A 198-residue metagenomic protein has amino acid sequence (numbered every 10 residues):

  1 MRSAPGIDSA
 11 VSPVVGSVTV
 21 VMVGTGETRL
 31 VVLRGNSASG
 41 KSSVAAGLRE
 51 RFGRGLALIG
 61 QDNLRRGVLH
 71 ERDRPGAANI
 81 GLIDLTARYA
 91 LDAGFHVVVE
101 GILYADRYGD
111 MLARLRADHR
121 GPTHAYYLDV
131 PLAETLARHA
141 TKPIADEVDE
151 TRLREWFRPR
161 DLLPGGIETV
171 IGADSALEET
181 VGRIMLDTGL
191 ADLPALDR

Functional and structural regions predicted by a protein language model:
L33: Hydrophobic anchor at the beta1->P-loop junction of P-loop NTPases
N36: P-loop (Walker A) phosphate-binding loop of NTP-binding proteins
S39: ATP-binding Walker
S42: Walker A/P-loop
A46-D92: Conserved substrate/cofactor phosphate-moiety recognition/catalytic segment in nucleotide-dependent phosphotransferases
P75-P122, Y127-L128: Glycine-rich phosphate-binding loop used to anchor ATP phosphates in small-molecule kinases, encompassing both
H119-R138, I171: Conserved phosphate-donor/acceptor-positioning beta-strand/loop module used by diverse small-molecule
T141-R198: Small-molecule kinase domains that catalyze NTP-dependent phosphoryl transfer to phosphate-bearing small molecules
